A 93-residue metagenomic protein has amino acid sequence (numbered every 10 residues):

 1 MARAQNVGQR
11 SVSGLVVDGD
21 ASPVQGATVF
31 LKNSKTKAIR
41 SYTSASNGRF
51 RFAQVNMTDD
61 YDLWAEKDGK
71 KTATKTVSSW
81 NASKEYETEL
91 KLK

Functional and structural regions predicted by a protein language model:
A2-Q5, S79-K93: Extracellular beta-sheet/turn segments enriched in Thr/Pro/Gly and aliphatic residues
V7-S11: Short coil/turn motif common to extracellular beta-sandwich-like domains
S13-V24: Structural motif
S22, A27-L31, L63, T76-S78: Hydrophobic beta-strand segments
K35-R49: Short, acidic Ser/Thr/Gly-rich low-complexity loop/linker segments typical of extracellular and cell-surface proteins
K37, D60, W64-T76: A short, solvent-exposed loop/turn motif at the edges and junctions of modular extracellular/periplasmic domains
R51-D60: Short Pro-Gly-centered beta-turn/loop motif in secreted/extracellular proteins
